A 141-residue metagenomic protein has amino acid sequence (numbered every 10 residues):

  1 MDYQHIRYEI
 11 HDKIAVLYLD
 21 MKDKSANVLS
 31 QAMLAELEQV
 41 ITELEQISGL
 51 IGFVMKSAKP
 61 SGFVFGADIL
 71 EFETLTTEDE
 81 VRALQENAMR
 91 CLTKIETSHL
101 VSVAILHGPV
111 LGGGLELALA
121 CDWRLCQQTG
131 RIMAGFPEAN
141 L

Functional and structural regions predicted by a protein language model:
M1-K56, T93: Conserved CoA-thioester-binding segment of acyl-CoA-metabolizing enzymes
L19-D23, T76, E138: Short, histidine-centered active-site or binding-site loop motifs used for metal coordination, general acid-base
I47, I95-S98, C126-G130: Secondary-structure transition/capping motifs at alpha-helix termini and the adjoining loop/turn into the next element
S57-R90, V110: Glycine- (often His-adjacent) and acidic-residue-rich active-site loop that binds/positions the CoA thioester
C91, L111-L141: CoA-thioester-processing core
H99-P109: A short, small-residue-rich loop immediately preceding and capping a beta-strand
